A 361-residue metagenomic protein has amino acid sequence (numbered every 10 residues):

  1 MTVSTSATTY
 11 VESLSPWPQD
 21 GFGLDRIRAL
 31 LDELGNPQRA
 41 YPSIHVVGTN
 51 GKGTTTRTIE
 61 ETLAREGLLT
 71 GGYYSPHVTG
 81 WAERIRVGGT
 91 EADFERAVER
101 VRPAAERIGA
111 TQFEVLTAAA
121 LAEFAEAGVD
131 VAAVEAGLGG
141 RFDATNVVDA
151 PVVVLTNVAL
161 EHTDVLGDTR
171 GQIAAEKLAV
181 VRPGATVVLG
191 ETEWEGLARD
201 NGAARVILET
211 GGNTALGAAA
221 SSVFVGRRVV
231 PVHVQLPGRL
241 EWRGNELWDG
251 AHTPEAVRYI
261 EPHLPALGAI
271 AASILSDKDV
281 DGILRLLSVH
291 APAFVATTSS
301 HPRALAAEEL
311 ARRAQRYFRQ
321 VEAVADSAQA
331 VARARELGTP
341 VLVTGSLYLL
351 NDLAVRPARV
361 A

Functional and structural regions predicted by a protein language model:
M1-G48, T55-L68: Short functional linear segments
V11, T49, T70, A133 (+7 more regions): Residue-level signal for inorganic ion chemistry
P18-D20, L24-R39, R65-V148, D164-L166 (+2 more regions): ATP-dependent carboxylate-amine ligase catalytic core
P42, V131-V134, D143-V154, A159 (+1 more regions): Nucleotide phosphate-binding/pyrophosphate-handling subdomain across enzymes that bind or process nucleotide phosphates
Y73, T186-E191, I270-A272, P292-S300: Short internal beta-strands
A110, V115, A127-A136, A150-R228: Acidic, Mg2+-coordinating active-site environments of NTP-dependent enzymes
T192-G211, A215, L284-P340: C-terminal helical cap/extension that packs against the catalytic core of soluble nucleotide-cofactor enzymes
Q329-A358: A glycine-rich beta-strand to alpha-helix segment that forms a phosphate/ribose-binding loop at ligand/cofactor sites
